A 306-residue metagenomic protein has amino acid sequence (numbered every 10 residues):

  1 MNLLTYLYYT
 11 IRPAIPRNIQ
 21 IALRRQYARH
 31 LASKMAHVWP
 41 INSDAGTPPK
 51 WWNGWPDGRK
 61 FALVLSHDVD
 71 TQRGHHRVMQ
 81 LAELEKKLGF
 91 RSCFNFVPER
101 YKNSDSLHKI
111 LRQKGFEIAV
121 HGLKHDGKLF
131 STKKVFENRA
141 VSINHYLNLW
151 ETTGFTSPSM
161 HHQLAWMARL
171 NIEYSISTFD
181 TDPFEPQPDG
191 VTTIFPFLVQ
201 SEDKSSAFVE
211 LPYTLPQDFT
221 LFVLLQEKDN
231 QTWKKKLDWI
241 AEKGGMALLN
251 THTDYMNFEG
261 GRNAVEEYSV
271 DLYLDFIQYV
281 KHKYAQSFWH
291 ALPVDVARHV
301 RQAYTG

Functional and structural regions predicted by a protein language model:
M1-V64, F288-A291: N-terminal pre-catalytic segment of deacetylase/amide-hydrolase enzymes
I11, D68, I118-H121, F155 (+4 more regions): Conserved, mostly hydrophobic/aromatic
R29-I41, K50, H145, L149-G245: Active-site-adjacent pocket scaffolds in enzyme catalytic domains
A32-E117, S159-Q163, L225: Active-site beta->alpha N-cap acidic-glycine motif
G46, D57, W233-G306: C-terminal domain-boundary segment and adjacent tail
P49, V78, A82, D105-K109 (+4 more regions): Generic structural signal for well-ordered alpha-helices, preferentially at hydrophobic/aromatic core positions
R59-L63, L88-S92, Q113-I118, N148-T153 (+4 more regions): Short, well-ordered coil/turn segments that N-cap beta-strands
D70-H76, N95-S106, D126-E137, G154-A165 (+4 more regions): Acidic-and-aromatic substrate-binding clefts and catalytic sites of carbohydrate-active enzymes
